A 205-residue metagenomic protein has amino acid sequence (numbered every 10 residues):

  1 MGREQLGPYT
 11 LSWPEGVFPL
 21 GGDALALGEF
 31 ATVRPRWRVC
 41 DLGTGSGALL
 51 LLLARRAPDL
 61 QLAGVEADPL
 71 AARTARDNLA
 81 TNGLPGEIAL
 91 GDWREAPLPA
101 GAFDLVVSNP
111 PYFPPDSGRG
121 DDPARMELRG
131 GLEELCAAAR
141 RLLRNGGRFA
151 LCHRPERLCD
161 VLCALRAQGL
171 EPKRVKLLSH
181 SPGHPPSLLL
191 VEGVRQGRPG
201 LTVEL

Functional and structural regions predicted by a protein language model:
S12, G16, G131-P186, L190: Conserved Class I SAM-dependent methyltransferase catalytic core
R36-G43: Conserved class I S-adenosyl-L-methionine
S46-P58: Conserved SAM-binding loop of SAM-dependent methyltransferases across substrates and taxa, primarily the Class I
Q61-E66: Conserved SAM-binding motif I beta-strand of class I
A75-R76: Conserved SAM-binding loop
G83-W93: Conserved SAM-binding strand-loop segment of SAM-dependent methyltransferases
P97-V106: A short acidic, Gly/Pro-enriched loop at the edge of an enzyme's catalytic core that lines a small-molecule cofactor
G101, P110-R141: Mobile active-site "lid"/loop adjacent to the S-adenosyl-L-methionine
